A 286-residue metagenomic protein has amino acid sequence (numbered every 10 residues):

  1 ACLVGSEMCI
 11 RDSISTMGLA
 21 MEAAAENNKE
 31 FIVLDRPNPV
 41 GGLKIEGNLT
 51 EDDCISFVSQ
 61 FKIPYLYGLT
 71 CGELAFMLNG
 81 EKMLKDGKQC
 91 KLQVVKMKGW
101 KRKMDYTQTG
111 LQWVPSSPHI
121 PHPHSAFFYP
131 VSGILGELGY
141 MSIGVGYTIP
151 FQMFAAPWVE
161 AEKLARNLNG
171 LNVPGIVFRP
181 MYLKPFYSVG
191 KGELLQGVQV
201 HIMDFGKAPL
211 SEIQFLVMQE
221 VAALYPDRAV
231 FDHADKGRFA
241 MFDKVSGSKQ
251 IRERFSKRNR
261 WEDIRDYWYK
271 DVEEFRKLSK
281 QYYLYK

Functional and structural regions predicted by a protein language model:
A1-G5, C9-I10: Single conserved hydrophobic/aromatic residue that forms the stacking wall/gate of nucleotide- or nucleobase-binding
S6-E7, P37-G41, G99-R102, W158: Solvent-exposed loop/turn segments at secondary-structure junctions within structured extracellular/periplasmic domains
S13-L19: Charged helix-capping and loop-helix junction motifs
A24-E30: A short helix->loop->beta-strand "cap" motif at the edges of active sites that frequently abuts
I32-C54: Glycine-rich, charge-decorated loop segments at or immediately adjacent to ligand/cofactor-binding or catalytic sites
C54-V131: Conserved anion/nucleotide-ligand pocket segment
W100-M181: Glycine-rich, aromatic-lined ligand/substrate-binding cores of catalytic and carbohydrate-binding domains
A155-D266: Conserved functional hotspot residues or short segments at active or partner-binding sites across diverse domains
